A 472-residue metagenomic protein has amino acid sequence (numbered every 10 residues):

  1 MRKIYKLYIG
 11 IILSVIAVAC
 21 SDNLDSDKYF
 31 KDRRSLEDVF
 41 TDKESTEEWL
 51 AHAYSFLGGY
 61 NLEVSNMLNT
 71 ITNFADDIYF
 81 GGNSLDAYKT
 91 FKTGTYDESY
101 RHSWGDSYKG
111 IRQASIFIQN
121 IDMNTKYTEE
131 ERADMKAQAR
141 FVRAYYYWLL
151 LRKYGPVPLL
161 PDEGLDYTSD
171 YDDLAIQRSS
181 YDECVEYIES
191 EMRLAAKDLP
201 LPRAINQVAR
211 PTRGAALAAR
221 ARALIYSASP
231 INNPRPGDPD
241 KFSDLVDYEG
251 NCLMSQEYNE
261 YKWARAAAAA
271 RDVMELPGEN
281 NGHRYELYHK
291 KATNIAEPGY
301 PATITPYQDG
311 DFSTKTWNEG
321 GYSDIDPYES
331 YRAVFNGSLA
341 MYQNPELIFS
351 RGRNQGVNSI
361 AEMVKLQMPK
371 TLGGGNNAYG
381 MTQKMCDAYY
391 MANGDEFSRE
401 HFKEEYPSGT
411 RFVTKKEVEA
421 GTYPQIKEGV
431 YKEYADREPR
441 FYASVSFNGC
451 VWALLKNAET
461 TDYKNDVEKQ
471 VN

Functional and structural regions predicted by a protein language model:
M1-V18: Sec-dependent bacterial lipoprotein signal peptides
C20-N69, K291-A292, K432-A435: Membrane-proximal, proline-rich intrinsically disordered regions
D38-N61, F80-Y154, Y171-R213, V430 (+1 more regions): Conserved, well-structured interaction surfaces
K43-E44, N61, S84-K92, Y96-H102 (+1 more regions): Elongated scaffold/linker segments in the mid-to-C-terminal portions of large proteins
R140, L217-A223: TPR/Sel1-like alpha-solenoid repeat signature
L151-R152, P158, Y226-R235: Short coil/turn linking the two alpha-helices of tandem helical-hairpin repeats
R235-Q256, E468: A solvent-exposed, charged loop/short amphipathic helix patch at secondary-structure junctions
Y258-E275: TPR/TPR-like (Sel1-like) alpha-helical repeat modules
